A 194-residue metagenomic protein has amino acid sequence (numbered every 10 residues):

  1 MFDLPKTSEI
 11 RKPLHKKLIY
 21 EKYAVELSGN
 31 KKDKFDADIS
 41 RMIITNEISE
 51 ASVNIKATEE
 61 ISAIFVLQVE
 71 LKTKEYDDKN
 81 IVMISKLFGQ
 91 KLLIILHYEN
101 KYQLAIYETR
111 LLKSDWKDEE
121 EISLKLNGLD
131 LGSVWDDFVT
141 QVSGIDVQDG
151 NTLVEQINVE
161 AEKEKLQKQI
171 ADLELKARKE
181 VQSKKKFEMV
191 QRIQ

Functional and structural regions predicted by a protein language model:
M1, K74, D149-T152, I193-Q194: Generic structural signal for short, solvent-exposed loop/turn connectors between secondary structure elements
M1-F88: N-terminal, leucine/charged-rich tether regions that mediate assembly and partner docking in large macromolecular
P5, E9, E120, L124 (+4 more regions): Generic, low-specificity signal for short hydrophobic/alpha-helical stretches with a mild N-terminal bias, encompassing
L71-D149: Extended assembly-interface/linker segments at domain junctions
V134-D136, T140-S143, V147-G150, V154-N158 (+1 more regions): Alpha-helical scaffold domains
Q156, E160-Q194: Alpha-helical oligomerization segments
